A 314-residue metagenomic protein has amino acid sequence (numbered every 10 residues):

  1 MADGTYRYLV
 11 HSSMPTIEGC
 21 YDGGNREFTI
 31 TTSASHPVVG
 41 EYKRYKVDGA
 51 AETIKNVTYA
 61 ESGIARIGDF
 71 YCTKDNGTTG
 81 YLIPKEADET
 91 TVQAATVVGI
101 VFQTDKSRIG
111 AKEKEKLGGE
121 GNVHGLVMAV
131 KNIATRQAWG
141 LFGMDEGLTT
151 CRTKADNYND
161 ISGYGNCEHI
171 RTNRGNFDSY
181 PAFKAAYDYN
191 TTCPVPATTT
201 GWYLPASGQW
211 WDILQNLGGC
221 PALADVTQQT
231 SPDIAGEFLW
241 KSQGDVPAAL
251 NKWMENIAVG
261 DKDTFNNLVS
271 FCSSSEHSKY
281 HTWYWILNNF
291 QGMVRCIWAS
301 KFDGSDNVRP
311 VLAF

Functional and structural regions predicted by a protein language model:
M1-A34: Tryptophan-paired
G4, T31-S33, I170-N173, F290-K301: Active-site rim elements
S13-P15, C20, D48-T198, F302-F314: Short, compositionally biased
G23-V57: Extracellular beta-sheet/turn segments enriched in Thr/Pro/Gly and aliphatic residues
V123, T198-W202, G208, N267-L268: Loop/turn elements at helix/coil->beta-strand transitions in domains of secreted/extracellular proteins
M128, L204-P205: Short hydrophobic beta-strand that contains or immediately precedes a catalytic carboxylate
S207-F314: C-terminal, surface-exposed recognition/capping segments
